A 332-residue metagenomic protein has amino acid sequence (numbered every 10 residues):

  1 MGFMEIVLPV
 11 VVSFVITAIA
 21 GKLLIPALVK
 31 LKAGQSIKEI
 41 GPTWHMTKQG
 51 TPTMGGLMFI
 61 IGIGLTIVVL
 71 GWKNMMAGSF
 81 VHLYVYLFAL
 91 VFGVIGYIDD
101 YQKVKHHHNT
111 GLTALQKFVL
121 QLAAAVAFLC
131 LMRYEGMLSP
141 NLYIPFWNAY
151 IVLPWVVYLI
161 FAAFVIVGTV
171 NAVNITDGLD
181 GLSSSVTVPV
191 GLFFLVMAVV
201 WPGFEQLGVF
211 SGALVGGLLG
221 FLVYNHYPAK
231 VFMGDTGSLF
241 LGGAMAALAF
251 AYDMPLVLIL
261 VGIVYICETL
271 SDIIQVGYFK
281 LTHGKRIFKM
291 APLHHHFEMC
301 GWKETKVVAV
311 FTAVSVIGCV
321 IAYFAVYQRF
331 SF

Functional and structural regions predicted by a protein language model:
M1-V29, F59-Y97, F128-E135, V156-F332: Alpha-helical transmembrane segments
I25-P42: Membrane-interface loops
K32-I37, D100, E135-Y143, I287-F288: Peri-membrane helix termini and adjoining interfacial loops of integral membrane proteins
K38-P52, H107-L120, H294, M299: Juxtamembrane helix-capping/reentrant segments at transmembrane boundaries
Q49-T51, P145-V157: Short aromatic-rich membrane-water interface segments that cap or initiate transmembrane helices in multi-pass membrane
N74-A77, K105, G136-Y150, F330-F332: Membrane-interface helix termini and inter-helical loops of multi-pass transporters
I98-H106: Hydrophobic transmembrane alpha-helix segments characteristic of membrane transport and insertion machinery
